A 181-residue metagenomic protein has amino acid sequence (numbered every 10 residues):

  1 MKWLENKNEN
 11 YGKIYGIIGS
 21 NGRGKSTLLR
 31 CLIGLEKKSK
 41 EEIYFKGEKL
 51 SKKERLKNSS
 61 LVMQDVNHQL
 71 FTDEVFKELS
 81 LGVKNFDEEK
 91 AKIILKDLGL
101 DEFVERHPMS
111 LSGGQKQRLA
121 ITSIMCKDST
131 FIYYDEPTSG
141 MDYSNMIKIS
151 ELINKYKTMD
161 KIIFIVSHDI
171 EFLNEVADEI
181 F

Functional and structural regions predicted by a protein language model:
I18-S20: The feature captures the beta-strand-to-loop junction immediately N-terminal to the Walker
I33: Helix-to-loop junction immediately C-terminal to a conserved catalytic motif
E41-R55: Conserved ABC transporter NBD signature motif
E88-F103: Conserved ABC ATPase "signature" region
H107-L111, Q115: Conserved ABC ATPase signature
I132-D135: Catalytic Walker B motif of ABC-type/P-loop ATPase nucleotide-binding domains
S167-H168: H-loop/switch region of ABC-family ATPase nucleotide-binding domains
